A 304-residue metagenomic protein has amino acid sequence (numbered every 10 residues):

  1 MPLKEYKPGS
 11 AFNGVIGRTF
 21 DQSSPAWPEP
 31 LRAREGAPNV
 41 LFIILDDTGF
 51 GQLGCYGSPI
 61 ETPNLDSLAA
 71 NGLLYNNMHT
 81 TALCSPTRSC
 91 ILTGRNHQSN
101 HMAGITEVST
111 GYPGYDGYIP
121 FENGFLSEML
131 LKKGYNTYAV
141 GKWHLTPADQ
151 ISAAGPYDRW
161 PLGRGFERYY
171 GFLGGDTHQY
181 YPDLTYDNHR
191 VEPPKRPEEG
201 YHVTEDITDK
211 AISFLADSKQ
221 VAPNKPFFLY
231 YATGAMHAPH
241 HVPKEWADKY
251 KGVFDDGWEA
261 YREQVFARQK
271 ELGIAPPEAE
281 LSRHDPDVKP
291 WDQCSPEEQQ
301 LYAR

Functional and structural regions predicted by a protein language model:
M1-R304: Formylglycine-dependent sulfatase
